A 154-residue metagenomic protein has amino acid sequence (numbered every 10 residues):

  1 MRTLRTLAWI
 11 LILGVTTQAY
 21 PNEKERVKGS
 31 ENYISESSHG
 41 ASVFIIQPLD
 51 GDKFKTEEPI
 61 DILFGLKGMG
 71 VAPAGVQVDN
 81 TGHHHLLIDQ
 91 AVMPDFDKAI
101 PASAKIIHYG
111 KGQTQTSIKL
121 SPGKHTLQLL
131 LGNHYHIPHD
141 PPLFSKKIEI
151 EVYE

Functional and structural regions predicted by a protein language model:
M1-A8: Bacterial N-terminal signal peptides that target proteins for export
I10-A19: Hydrophobic h-region of N-terminal signal peptides that target proteins for export in Gram-negative bacteria
K24-E57: Short, compositionally biased P/S/T/A/G/V-rich stretches that sit at domain boundaries
G65-V76: Short amphipathic, basic-aromatic surface patches that mediate peripheral association with negatively charged
V76-H84, F144: Short coil-to-beta strand junction motifs in C2/discoidin
M93-D95, G132-L143: Short acidic/polar inter-strand loop motif in beta-rich domains
I100-H134: Short, solvent-exposed, Trp/other aromatic-anchored flexible loops in extracytoplasmic proteins
D140-E154: Short beta-strand elements
